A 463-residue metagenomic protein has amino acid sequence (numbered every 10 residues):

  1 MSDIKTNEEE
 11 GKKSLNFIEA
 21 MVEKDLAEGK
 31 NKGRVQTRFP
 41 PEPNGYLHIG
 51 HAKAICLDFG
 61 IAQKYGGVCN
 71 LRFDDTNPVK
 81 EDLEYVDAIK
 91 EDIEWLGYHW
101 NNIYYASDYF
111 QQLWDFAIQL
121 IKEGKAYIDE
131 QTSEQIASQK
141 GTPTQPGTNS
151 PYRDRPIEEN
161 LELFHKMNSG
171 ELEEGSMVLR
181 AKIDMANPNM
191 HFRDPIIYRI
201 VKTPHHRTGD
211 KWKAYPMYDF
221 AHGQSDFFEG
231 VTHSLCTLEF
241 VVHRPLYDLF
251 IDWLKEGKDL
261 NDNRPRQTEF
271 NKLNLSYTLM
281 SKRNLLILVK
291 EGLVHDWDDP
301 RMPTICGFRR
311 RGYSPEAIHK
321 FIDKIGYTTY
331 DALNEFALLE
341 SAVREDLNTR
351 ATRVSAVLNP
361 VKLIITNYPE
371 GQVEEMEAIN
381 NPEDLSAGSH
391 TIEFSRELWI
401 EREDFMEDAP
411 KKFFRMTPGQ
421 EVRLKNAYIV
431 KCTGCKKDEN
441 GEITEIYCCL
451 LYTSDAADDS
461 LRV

Functional and structural regions predicted by a protein language model:
G11-K90, H206-T237: N-terminal catalytic cores of NTP/NDP-binding nucleotidyl/phosphoryl-transfer enzymes
P40-P43, R72-K80, N102-Q111, E134 (+5 more regions): Conserved short loop/turn motifs at secondary-structure junctions
G67-C69, W95-Y98, H222-T232, N263-R266 (+3 more regions): Short acidic (Asp/Glu) and glycine-rich catalytic loops that position anionic groups and cofactors
L71, D75-N77, L83, Y105 (+4 more regions): Active-site cores that bind ATP or allylic diphosphates and position pyrophosphate for catalysis
A88-Y105: A glycine-rich helix N-cap at a beta->alpha junction
R264, L273-R309, D331, N348: Flexible, glycine-rich loop/tail regions that form catalytic "lids" or insertion modules at the edges of active sites
D298-E383, A387: Extended, domain-scale alpha-helical bundle/helix-rich regions
Y452-D459: Conserved small/polar residues in nucleotide/adenosyl-binding loops
